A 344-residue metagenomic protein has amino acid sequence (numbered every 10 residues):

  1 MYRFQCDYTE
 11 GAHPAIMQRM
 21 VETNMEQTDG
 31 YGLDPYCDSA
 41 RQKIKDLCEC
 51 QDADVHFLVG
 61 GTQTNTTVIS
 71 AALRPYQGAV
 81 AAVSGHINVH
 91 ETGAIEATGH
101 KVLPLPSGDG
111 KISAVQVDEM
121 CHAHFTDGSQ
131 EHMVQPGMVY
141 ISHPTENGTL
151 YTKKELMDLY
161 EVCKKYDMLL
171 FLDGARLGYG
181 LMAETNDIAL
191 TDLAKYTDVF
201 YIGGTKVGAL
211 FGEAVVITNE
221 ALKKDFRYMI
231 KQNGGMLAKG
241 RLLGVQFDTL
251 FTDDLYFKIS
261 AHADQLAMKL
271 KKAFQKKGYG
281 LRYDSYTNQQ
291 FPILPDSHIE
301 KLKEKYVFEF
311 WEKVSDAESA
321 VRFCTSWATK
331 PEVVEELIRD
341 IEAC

Functional and structural regions predicted by a protein language model:
H13-G61, V83-N88, A94: Conserved N-terminal alpha-helix of the aminotransferase class I/II PLP-enzyme fold
A71-V89, D118: Conserved PLP-anchoring active-site segment centered on the Schiff-base-forming lysine
R74-G78, M268-E342: Conserved C-terminal alpha-helix-loop-beta "cap" of PLP-dependent enzymes that closes/shapes the active-site mouth
G99-P144, Y151-D158: PLP-dependent aminotransferase-class I/II
V102-L103, L170-L172, L281: Hydrophobic beta-strand scaffold residues
G108, Q135-G137, S142, L150 (+2 more regions): Active-site C-terminal subdomain of aminotransferase-like
Y151-A183: Catalytic PLP-binding core of fold-type I/II PLP enzymes
